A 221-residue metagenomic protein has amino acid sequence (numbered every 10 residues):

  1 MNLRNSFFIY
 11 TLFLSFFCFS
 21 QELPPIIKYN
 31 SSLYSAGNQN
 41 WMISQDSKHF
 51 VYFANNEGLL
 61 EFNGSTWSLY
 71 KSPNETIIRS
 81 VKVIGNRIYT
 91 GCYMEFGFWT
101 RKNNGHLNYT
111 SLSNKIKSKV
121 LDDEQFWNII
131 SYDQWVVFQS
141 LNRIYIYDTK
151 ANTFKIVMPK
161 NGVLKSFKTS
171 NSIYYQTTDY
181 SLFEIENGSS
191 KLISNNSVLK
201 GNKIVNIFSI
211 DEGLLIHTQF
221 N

Functional and structural regions predicted by a protein language model:
M1-N221: Carboxylate-rich, polar loop motifs that coordinate divalent cations or form catalytic acidic clusters
